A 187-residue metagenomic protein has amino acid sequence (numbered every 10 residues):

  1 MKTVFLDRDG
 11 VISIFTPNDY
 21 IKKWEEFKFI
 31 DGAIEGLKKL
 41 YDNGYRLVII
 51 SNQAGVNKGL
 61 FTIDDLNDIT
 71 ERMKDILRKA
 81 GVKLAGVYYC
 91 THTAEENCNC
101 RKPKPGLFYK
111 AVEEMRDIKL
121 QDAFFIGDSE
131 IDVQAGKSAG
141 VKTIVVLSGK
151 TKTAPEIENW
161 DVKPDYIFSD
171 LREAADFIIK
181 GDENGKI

Functional and structural regions predicted by a protein language model:
M1-R8, D176-I187: Non-catalytic pre-domain segments flanking phosphatase-related domains
M1-V48: Active-site neighborhood of HAD-like aspartate-dependent phosphohydrolases
A33, L37-T70, V82-E96, G136: Substrate-recognition element of Asp-dependent hydrolases with the DxDx(T/V) motif
I50, V146-S148, D170: Generic beta-sheet signal
K58-K74, K79, N99-A111: Short, electropositive alpha-helical surface patch
T70-Y89, E156-I179: Structural recognition of alpha->loop->beta junctions
R101-V133: Conserved Lys-Pro-Asp/Glu-containing loop-to-beta segment of HAD-superfamily phosphomonoesterases, centered on
F125-Y166: Acidic, Mg2+-coordinating phosphoryl-transfer loop and its flanking beta/alpha structural elements, shared across
